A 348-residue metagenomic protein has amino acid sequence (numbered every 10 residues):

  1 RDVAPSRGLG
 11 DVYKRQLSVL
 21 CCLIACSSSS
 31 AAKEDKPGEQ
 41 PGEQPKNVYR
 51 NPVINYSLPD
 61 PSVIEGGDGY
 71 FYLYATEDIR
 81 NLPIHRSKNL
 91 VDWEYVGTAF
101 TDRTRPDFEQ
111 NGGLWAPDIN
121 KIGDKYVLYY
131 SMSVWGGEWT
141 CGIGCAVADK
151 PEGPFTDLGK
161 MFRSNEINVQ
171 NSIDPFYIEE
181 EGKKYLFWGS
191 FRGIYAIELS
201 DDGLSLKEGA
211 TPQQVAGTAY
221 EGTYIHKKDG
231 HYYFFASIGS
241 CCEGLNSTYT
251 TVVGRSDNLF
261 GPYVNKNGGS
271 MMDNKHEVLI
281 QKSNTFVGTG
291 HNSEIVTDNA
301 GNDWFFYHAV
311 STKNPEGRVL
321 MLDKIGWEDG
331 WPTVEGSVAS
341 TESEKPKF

Functional and structural regions predicted by a protein language model:
R1-Y13: Single conserved hydrophobic/aromatic residue that forms the stacking wall/gate of nucleotide- or nucleobase-binding
R7, V19, S28-A31: Compositionally biased regions
G10, C22, K33-E34: Low-complexity, intrinsically disordered segments with a bias for serine/threonine
V12-Q16, V63: Low-complexity, intrinsically disordered or weakly predicted helical/coil tracts enriched in serine/threonine
R15-A25: Bacterial N-terminal signal peptides
C26-F348: Carbohydrate-active catalytic/glycan-binding domains of CAZyme proteins, especially the secreted or lumenal ectodomains
